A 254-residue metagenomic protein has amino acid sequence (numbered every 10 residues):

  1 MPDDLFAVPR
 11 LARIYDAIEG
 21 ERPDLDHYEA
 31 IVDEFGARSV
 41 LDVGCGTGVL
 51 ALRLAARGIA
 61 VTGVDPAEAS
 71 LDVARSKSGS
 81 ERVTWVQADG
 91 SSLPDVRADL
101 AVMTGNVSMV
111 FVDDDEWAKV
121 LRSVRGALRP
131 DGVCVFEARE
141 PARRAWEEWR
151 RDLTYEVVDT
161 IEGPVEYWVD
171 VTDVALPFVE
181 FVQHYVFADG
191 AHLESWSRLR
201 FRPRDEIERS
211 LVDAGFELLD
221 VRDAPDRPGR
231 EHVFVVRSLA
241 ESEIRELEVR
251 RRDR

Functional and structural regions predicted by a protein language model:
M1-G36: Conserved class I S-adenosyl-L-methionine
R38-G44: Conserved class I S-adenosyl-L-methionine
G48-S92: Class I SAM-dependent methyltransferase SAM/SAH-binding core
L93-L100: A short acidic, Gly/Pro-enriched loop at the edge of an enzyme's catalytic core that lines a small-molecule cofactor
V102-T104: A conserved beta-strand element that flanks and buttresses the S-adenosyl-L-methionine
A118-P130: A short glycine-rich, Lys/Arg-flanked "PGG" loop and its adjoining helix->strand segment in the class I
V135-E208: SAM-dependent methyltransferase
R202-R254: C-terminal lobe and adjacent flexible extensions of AdoMet/dcAdoMet transferase-like proteins
